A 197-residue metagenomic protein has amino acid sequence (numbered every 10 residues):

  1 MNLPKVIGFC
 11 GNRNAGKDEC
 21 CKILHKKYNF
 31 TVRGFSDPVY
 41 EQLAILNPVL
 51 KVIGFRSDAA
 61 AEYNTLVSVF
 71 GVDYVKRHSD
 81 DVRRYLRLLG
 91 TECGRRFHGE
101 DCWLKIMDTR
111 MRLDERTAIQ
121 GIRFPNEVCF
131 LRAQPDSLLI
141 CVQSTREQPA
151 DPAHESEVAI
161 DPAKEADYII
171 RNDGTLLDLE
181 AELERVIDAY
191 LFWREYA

Functional and structural regions predicted by a protein language model:
N2-I7: Extreme N-terminal starter segment of soluble prokaryotic enzymes
F9, I119: Hydrophobic anchor at the beta1->P-loop junction of P-loop NTPases
C10-R13, I106, A133-Q134, L138-A197: Small-molecule kinase domains that catalyze NTP-dependent phosphoryl transfer to phosphate-bearing small molecules
D18: Walker A/P-loop
K26-R33, K51: Post-Walker A helix-loop "phosphate-sensing" segment adjacent to the P-loop in P-loop NTPases
D37-R116: ATP-dependent small-molecule kinase phosphotransfer cores that center on conserved nucleotide phosphate-binding segments
G121-F124: Short, well-ordered beta-to-alpha junction loops that form the rim of enzyme active sites and present histidine/acidic
